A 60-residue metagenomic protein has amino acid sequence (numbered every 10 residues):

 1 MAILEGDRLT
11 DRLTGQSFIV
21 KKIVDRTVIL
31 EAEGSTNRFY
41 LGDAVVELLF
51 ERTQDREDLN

Functional and structural regions predicted by a protein language model:
M1-D11: Short coil-to-beta transition motif at edge beta-strands of beta-rich domains
R8, V28, F50-E51: Intrinsic disorder/low-complexity segments
T14-L41: Basic/aromatic-rich interaction segments and small domains that mediate binding to polyanionic partners
S35-N60: Intrinsically disordered, low-complexity, charged/polar segments
